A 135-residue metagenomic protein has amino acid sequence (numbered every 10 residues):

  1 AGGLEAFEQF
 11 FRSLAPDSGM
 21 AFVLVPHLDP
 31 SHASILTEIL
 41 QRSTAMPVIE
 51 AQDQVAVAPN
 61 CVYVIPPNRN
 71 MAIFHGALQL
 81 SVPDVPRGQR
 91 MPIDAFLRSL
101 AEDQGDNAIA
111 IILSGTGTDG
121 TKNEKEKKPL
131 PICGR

Functional and structural regions predicted by a protein language model:
A1-R135: Conserved acid/base catalytic micro-environments in cytosolic active-site loops
